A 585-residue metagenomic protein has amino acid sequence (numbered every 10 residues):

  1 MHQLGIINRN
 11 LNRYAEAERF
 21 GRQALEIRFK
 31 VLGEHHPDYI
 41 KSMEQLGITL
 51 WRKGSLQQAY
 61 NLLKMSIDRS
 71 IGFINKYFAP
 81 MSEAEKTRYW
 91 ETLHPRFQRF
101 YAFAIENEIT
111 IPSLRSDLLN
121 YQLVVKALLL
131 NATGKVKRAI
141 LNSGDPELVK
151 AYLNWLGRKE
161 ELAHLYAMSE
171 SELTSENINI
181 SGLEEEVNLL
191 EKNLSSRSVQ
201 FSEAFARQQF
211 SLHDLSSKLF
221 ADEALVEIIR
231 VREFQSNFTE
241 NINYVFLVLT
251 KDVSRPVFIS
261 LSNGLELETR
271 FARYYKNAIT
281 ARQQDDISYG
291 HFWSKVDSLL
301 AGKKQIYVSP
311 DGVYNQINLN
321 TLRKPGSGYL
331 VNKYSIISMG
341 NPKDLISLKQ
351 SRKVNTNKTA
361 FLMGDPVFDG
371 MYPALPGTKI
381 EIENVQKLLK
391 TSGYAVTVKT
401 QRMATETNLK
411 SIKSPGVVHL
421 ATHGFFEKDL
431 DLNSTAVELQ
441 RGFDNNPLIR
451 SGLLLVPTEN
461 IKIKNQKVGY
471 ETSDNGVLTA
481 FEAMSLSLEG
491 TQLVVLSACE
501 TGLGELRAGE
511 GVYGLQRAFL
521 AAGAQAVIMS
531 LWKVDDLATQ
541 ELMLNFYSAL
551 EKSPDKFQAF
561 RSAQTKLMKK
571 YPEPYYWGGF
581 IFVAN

Functional and structural regions predicted by a protein language model:
H2-T280, G290, K304-R323: Alpha-helical solenoid repeat scaffolds used for protein-protein interaction
A15, K126, I178, G182-N585: Catalytic cores of enzymes
